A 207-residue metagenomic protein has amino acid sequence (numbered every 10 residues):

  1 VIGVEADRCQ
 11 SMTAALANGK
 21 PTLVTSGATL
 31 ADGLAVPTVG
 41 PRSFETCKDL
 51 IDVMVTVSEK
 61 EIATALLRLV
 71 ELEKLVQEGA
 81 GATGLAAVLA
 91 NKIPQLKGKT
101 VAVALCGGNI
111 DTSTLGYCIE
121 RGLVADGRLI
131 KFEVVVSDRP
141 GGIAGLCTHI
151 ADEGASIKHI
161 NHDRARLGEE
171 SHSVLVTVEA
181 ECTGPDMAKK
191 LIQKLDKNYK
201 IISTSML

Functional and structural regions predicted by a protein language model:
V1-D49, L89-S137: Glycine-rich phosphate/pyrophosphate-binding loop at beta-loop-alpha junctions
V4-D7, L34, T38-V39, V57-K60 (+7 more regions): Fold-independent oxyanion-binding glycine-rich loops and adjacent beta-strand/coil segments at enzyme active sites
C9-S11, T83-G84, G168: Short, active-site-adjacent cap segments at secondary-structure transitions
A14, D49, T64, R68 (+2 more regions): Charged/polar, solvent-exposed surface patches and flexible loops
A14, L67-L69, A90, E169-S173: Short secondary-structure transition/capping segments
T29-G33, T83-A87, L105-C106, T183-D196: Short, basic, helix/turn surface patches
G40-K99, K158: Active-site-adjacent helical/loop segments in soluble small-molecule enzymes
T112-L207: A conserved regulatory-domain signal marking ACT and ACT-like small-molecule sensing domains and adjacent regulatory
